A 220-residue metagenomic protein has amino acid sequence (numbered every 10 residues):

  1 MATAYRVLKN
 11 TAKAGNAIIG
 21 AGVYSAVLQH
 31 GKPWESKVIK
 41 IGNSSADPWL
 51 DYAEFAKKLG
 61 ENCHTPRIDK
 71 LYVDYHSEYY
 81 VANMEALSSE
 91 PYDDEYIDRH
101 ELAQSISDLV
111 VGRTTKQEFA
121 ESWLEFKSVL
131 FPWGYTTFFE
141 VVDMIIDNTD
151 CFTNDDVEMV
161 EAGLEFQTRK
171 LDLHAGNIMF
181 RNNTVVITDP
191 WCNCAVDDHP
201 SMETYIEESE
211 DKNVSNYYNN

Functional and structural regions predicted by a protein language model:
M1-N16, I145-D147: Juxta-kinase regulatory segment immediately upstream of eukaryotic protein kinase catalytic domains
A12-S77: ATP-binding glycine-rich loop module of kinase domains
Q29-H30, A86, F180: Conserved hydrophobic "DFG−1" position in protein kinase catalytic cores
K37, H64, Y80-A82, R169 (+1 more regions): Protein kinase-like catalytic core scaffold
A46-A53, Y92-I97, V196-S201: Active-site-adjacent loop/helix micro-motif of nuclease/hydrolase catalytic cores
H64-T153: Conserved structural core of kinase catalytic domains
I145, T149-D172: ATP/nucleotide-binding catalytic cores
A162-N220: Catalytic activation segment of kinase domains across protein kinase-like and atypical kinase folds
